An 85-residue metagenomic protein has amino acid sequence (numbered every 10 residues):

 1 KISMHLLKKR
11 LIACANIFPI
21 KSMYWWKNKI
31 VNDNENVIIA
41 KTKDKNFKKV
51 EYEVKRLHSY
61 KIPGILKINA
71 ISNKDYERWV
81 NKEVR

Functional and structural regions predicted by a protein language model:
K1-R85: Positively charged, small/polar-rich N-terminal and surface patches that mediate targeting and assembly and bind
